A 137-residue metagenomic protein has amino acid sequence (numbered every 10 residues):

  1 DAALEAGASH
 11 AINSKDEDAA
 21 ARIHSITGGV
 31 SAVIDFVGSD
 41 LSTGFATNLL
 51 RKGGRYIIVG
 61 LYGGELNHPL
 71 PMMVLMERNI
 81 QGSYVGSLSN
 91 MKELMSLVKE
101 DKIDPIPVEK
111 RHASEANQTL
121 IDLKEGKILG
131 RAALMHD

Functional and structural regions predicted by a protein language model:
D1, G44-T47, P71, I121: Alpha-helical segments flanking ligand/cofactor-binding loops in enzyme cores
D1-A3, A20-I23, L66-P69, N90-E93 (+1 more regions): Short, charged, surface-exposed secondary-structure boundary motifs
D1-F45: Adenosine-nucleotide cofactor-binding segment
I12, S31-D35, V59-G60, S83 (+1 more regions): Glycine- and other small-residue-rich loops at beta-strand/loop junctions that grip anionic moieties
S14-D18, V37-G38, L61, G86-S89 (+1 more regions): Short beta->alpha linker loops
G44, L88-D137: C-terminal hydrophobic helical "lid"/dimerization subdomain of Rossmann-like NAD(P)H-dependent oxidoreductases
L50-R51: Helix-to-beta-strand junctions that scaffold the AdoMet/dcAdoMet cofactor pocket in Class I SAM-dependent enzymes
R55-I57, H68-V108: Rossmann-fold dehydrogenase core element
